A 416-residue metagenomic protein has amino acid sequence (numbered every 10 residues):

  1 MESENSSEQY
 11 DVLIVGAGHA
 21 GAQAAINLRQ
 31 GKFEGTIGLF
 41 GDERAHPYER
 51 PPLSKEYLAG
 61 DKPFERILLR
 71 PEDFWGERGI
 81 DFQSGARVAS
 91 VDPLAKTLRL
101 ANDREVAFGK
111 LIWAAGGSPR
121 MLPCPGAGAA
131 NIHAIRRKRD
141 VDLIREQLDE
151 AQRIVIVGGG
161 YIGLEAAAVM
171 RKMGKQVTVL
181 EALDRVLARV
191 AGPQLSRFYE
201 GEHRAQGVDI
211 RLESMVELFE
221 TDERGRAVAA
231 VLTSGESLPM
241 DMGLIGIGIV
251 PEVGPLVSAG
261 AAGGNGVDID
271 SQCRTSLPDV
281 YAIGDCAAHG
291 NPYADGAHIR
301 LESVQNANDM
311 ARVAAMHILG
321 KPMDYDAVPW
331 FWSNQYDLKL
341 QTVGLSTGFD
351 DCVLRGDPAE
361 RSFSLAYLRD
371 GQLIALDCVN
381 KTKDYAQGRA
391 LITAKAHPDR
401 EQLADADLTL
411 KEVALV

Functional and structural regions predicted by a protein language model:
E2-D81, V169-A191, Q387: Beta1-alpha1 glycine-rich phosphate/pyrophosphate-binding loop at the start of Rossmann-like nucleotide-binding domains
E2-S3, S7-D11, Q30, C286-K383: Mid-to-C-terminal Rossmann-like scaffold of FAD/NAD(P)H-dependent oxidoreductases
Q9, V228, E236-N265, L338-V416: C-terminal catalytic lobe of FAD-dependent flavoproteins
I14, G18-H19, R44, G117-P119 (+4 more regions): Residue-level detector of alpha-helix initiation sites
I14-V15, V106-G116, V157, L238-G248 (+2 more regions): Short hydrophobic core segments
E34, G76-E77, F82-L100, V106 (+1 more regions): A Rossmann-like FAD-binding core segment of flavoenzymes
A115-M173: Glycine-rich dinucleotide-binding loop and its adjacent helix/turn
G128-A151, E223-R226, E236-V313: FAD-site-proximal beta/loop scaffold in flavoenzymes
